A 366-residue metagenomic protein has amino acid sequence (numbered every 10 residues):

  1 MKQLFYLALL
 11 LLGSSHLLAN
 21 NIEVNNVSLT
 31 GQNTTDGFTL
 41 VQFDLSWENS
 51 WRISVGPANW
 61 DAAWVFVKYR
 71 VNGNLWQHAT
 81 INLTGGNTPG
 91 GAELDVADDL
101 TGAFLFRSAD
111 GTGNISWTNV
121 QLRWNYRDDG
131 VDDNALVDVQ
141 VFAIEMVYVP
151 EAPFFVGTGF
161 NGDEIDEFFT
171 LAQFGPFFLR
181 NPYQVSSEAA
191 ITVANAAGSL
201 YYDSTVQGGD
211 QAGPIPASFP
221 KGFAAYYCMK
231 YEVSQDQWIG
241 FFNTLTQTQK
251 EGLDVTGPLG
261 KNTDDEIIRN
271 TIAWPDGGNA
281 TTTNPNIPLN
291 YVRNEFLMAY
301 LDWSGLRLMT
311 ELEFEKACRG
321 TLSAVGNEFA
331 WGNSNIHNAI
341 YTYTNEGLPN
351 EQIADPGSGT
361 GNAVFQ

Functional and structural regions predicted by a protein language model:
L4-G13: Sec-dependent N-terminal signal peptides
S15-A19: Sec/Tat signal peptide C-region and signal peptidase I cleavage site
G37-V41: Structural beta-strand segments of beta-rich domains
D44-P57: Short amphipathic, basic-aromatic surface patches that mediate peripheral association with negatively charged
P57-G86: Extended low-complexity, serine/threonine- and proline-enriched intrinsically disordered segments
T80-L83, T88-D110, T158-I340, E351: Active-site microenvironments of metalloenzymes and redox enzymes
D95-P153, F160-E164: Acidic, Ser/Thr/Gly/Pro-rich low-complexity segments and short DxT(G/T)-type signature motifs
N279, P288, Y341-Q366: Active-site Gly/Thr loop motif
